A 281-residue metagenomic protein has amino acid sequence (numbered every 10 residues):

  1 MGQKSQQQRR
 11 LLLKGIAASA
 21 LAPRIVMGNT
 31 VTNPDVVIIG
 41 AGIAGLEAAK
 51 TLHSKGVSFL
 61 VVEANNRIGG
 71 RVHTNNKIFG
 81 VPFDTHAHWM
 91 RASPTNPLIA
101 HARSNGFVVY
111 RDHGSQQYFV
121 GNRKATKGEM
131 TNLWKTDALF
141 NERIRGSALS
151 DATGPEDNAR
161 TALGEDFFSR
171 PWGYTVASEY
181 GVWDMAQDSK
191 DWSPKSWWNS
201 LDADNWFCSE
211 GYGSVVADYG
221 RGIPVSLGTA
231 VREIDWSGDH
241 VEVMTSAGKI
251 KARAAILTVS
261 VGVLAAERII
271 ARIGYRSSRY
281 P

Functional and structural regions predicted by a protein language model:
G2-P281: FAD-dinucleotide binding site
